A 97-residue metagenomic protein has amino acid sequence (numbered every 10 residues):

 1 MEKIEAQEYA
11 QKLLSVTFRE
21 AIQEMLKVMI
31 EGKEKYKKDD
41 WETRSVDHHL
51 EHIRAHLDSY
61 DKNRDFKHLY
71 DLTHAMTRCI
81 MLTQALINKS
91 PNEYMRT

Functional and structural regions predicted by a protein language model:
M1-T97: Intrinsically disordered, low-complexity regulatory regions that flank transcription factor DNA-binding cores
